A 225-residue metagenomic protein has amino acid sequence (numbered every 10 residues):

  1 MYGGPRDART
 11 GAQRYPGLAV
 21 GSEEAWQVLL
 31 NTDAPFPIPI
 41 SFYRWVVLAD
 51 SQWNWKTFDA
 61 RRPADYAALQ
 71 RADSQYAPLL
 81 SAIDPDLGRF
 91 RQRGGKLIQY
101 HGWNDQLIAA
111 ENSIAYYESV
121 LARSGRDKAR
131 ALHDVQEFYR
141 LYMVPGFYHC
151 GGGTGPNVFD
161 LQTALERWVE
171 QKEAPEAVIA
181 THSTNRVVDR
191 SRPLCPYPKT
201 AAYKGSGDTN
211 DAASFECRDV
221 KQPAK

Functional and structural regions predicted by a protein language model:
M1-K225: C-terminal His-loop and adjacent cap/lid subdomain of alpha/beta-hydrolase
